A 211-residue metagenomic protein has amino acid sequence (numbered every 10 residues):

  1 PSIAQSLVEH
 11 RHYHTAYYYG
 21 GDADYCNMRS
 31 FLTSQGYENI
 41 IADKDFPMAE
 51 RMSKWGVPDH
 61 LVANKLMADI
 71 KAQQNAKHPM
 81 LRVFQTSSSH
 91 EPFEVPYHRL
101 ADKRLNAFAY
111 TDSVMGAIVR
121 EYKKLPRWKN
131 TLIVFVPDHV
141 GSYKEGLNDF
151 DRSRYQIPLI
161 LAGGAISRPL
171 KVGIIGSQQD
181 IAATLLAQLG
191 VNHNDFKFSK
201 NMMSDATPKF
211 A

Functional and structural regions predicted by a protein language model:
P1-A211: Solvent-exposed soluble domains appended to multi-pass membrane proteins
